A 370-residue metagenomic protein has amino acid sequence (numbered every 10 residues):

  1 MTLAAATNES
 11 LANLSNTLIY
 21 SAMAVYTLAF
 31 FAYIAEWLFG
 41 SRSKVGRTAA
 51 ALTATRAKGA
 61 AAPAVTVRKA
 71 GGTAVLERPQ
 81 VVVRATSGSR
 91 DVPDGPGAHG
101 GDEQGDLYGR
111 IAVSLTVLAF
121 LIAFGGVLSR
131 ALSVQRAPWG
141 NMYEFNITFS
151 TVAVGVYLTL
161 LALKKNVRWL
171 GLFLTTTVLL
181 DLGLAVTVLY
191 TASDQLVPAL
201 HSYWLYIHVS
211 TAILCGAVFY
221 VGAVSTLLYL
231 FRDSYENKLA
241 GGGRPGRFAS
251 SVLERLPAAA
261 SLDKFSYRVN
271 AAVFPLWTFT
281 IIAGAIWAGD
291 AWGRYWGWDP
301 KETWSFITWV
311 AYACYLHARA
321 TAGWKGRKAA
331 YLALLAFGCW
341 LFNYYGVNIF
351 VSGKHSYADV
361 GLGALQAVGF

Functional and structural regions predicted by a protein language model:
M1-G293, G297-F370: Polytopic transmembrane helical bundles with strong interfacial aromatic enrichment
